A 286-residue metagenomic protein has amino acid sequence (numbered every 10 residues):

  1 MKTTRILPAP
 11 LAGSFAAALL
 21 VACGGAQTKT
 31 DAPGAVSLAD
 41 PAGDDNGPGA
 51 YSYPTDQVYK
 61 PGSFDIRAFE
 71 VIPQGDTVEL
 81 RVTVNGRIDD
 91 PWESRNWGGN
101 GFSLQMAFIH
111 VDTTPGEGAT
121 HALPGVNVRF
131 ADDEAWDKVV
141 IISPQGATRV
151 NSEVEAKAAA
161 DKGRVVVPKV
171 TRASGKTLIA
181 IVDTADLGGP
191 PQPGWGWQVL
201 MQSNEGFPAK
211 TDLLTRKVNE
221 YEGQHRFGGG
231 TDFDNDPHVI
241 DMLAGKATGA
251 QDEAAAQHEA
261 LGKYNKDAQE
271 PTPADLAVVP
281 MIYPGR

Functional and structural regions predicted by a protein language model:
K2-A12: Bacterial N-terminal signal peptides that target proteins for export
P10-L20: Bacterial N-terminal signal peptides
G24-A26: Bacterial signal peptide processing site
D31-P33, S37, T113-G125, G188-R286: Acidic/polar low-complexity flexible segments
A32-L38, Y53-P144, P280-R286: Surface-exposed, glycine/proline- and aromatic-rich loop segments on solvent-exposed faces across compartments
P41-P54: N-proximal, solvent-exposed amphipathic alpha-helical segments enriched in charged/polar residues
G146-R216: Short helix-loop boundary/capping segments
